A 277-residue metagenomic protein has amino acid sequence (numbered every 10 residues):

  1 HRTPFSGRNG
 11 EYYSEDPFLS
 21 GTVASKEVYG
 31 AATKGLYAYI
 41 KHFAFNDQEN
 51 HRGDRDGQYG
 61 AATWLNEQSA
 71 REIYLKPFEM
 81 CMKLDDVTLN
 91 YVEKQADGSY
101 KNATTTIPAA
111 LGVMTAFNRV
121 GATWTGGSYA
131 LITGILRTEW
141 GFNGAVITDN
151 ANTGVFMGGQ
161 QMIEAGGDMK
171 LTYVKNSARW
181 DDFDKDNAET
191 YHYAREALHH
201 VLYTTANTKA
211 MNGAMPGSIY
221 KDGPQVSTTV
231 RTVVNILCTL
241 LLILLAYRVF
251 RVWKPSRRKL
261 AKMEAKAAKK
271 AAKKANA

Functional and structural regions predicted by a protein language model:
H1-A277: Glycoside hydrolase catalytic-domain context in secreted enzymes
